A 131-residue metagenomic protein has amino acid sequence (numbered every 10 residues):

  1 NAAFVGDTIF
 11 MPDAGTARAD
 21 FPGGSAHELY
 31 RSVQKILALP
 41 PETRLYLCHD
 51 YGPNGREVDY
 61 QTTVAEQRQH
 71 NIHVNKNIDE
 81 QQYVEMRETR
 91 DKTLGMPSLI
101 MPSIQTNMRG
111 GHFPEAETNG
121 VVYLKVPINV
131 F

Functional and structural regions predicted by a protein language model:
N1-P53: Catalytic core of the metallo-beta-lactamase
R31-R44, Y51-F131: Accessory terminal helices/loops
